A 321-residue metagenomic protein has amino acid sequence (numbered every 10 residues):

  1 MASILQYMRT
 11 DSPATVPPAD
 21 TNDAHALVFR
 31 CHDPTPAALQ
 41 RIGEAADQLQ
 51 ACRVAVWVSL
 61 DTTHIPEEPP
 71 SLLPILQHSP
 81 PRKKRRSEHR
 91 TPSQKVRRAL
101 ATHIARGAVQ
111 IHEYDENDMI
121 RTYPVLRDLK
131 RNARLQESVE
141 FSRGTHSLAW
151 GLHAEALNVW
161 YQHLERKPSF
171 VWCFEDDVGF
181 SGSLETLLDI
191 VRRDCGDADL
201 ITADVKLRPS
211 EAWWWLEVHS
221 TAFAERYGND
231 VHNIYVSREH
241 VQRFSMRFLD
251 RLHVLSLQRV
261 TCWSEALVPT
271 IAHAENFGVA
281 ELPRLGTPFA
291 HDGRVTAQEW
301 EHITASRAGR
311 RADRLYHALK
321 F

Functional and structural regions predicted by a protein language model:
M1-A26, P80-R86: Juxtamembrane luminal stem/stalk of type II transmembrane Golgi/ER carbohydrate-processing enzymes
I4, T35-Q48, Q94: Short, well-formed alpha-helical segments that are part of the catalytic scaffolds of diverse glycosyltransferases
D23-F29, R53-V56: Hydrophobic targeting segments
F29-P34, V58-T62, D176: Structural motif
I65-R82, H89-K167: Active-site-proximal specificity loops/subdomain of glycosyltransferases
P168-D177: Short beta-strand-to-loop acidic/aromatic patch adjacent to the donor-nucleotide binding site
G179-P269: Conserved catalytic core of nucleotide-sugar-dependent glycosyltransferases
H253-F321: C-terminal catalytic/acceptor-binding lobe
